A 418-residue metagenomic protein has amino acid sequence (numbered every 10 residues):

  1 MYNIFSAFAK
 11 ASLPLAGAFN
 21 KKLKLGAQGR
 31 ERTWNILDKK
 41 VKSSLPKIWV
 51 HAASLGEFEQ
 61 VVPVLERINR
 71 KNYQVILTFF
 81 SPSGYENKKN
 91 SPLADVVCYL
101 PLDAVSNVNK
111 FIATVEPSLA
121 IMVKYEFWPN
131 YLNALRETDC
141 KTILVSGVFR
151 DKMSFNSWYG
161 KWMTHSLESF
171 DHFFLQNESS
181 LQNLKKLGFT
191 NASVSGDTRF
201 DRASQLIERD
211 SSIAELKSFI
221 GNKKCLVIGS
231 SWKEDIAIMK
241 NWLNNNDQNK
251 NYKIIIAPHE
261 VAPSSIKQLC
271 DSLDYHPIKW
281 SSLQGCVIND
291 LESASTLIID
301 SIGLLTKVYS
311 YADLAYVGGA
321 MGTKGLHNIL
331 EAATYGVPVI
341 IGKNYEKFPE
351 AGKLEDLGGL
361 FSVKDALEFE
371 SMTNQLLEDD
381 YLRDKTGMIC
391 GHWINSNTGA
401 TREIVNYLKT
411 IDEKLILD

Functional and structural regions predicted by a protein language model:
P14, A18-R209, V227, S231-K233 (+2 more regions): Active-site and donor-binding regions of nucleotide-sugar-utilizing enzymes
S43-W49, K217-L226, I236, N251-K253: Charged active-site motifs of nucleotide-sugar-dependent glycosyltransferases
P63, R67, N72-Y73, T78-F80 (+3 more regions): Donor-nucleotide binding loops and adjacent catalytic segments primarily of GT-B fold Leloir glycosyltransferases
D95-P101, T142-S146, N191-D197, N251-I256 (+4 more regions): Short hydrophobic/aromatic-enriched beta-strand-loop microsegments
N107, Y131, W162, S265 (+3 more regions): Short acidic active-site motifs
N107-T114, C286-A294, I302-D313, T334: Short acidic alpha-helix that forms the nucleotide-activated donor recognition element in Leloir-type transferases
F170, K186-L187, L305, S310-D384 (+1 more regions): Catalytic binding pocket for nucleotide-activated donors in carbohydrate/polymer assembly enzymes
N397-D418: C-terminal alpha-helical cap of glycosyltransferases
